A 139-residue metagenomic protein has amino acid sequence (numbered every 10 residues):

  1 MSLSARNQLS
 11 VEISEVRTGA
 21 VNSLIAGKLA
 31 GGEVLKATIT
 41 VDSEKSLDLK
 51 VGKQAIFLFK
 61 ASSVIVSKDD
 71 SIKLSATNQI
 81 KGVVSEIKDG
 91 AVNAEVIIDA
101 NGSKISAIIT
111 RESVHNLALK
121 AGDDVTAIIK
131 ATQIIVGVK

Functional and structural regions predicted by a protein language model:
S2-E15, V41-E86, V92-N93, K104 (+2 more regions): Glycine/charge-rich catalytic "coupling/switch" loops of P-loop NTPases
A20-A26, A91-I97: Short aromatic-glycine-enriched beta-strand elements
A26-L35, I98-I105: OB-fold (S1/OB) nucleic-acid-binding surfaces
T38: Long, contiguous binding/interaction regions
